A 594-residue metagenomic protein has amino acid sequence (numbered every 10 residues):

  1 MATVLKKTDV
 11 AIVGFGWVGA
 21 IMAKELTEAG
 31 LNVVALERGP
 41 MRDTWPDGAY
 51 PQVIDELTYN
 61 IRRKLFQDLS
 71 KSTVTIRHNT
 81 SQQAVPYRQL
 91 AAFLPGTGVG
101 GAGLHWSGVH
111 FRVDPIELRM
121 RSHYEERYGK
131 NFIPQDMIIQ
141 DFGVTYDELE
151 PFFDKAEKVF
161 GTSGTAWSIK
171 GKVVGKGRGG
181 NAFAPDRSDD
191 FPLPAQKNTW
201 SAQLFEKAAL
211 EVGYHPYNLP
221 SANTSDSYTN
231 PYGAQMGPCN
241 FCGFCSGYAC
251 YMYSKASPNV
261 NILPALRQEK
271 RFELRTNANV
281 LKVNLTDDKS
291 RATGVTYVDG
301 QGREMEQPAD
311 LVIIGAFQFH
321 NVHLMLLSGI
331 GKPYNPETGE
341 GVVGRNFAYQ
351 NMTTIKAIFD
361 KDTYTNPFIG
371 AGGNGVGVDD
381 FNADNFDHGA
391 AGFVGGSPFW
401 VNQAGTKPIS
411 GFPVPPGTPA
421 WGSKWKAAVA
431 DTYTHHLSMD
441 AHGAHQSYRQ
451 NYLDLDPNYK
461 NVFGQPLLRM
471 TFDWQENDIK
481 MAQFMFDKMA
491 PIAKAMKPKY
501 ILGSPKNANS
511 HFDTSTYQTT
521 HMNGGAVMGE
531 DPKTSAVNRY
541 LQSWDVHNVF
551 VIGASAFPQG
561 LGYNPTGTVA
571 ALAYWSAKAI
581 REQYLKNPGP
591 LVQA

Functional and structural regions predicted by a protein language model:
M1-K7: A short, basic/flexible loop-to-alpha-helix module at the beginning of a structural domain
T8-A35: N-terminal Rossmann-like FAD-binding beta1-loop-alpha1 element of flavoenzymes
I12, G16-W17, Q196, W200 (+2 more regions): Residue-level detector of alpha-helix initiation sites
E25-E28, N32, G39-E56, E269 (+7 more regions): Glycine-rich loop(s) and the adjacent beta-strand/alpha-helix scaffold that form part
P40-L65, G96-S107: Conserved N-terminal glycine-rich FAD pyrophosphate-binding loop of Rossmann-like flavoproteins
Y59-I61, L65-V74, V85-A92, E117 (+3 more regions): Conserved redox-cofactor binding core of oxidoreductases
H78-W106, R112-R121, E125-E126, I133 (+5 more regions): FAD cofactor-binding and catalytic pocket of flavoenzymes
L219-A222, F241-C245, T276, L281-T286 (+3 more regions): A glycine-rich dinucleotide-binding beta-alpha-beta segment and adjacent secondary-structure elements that constitute
